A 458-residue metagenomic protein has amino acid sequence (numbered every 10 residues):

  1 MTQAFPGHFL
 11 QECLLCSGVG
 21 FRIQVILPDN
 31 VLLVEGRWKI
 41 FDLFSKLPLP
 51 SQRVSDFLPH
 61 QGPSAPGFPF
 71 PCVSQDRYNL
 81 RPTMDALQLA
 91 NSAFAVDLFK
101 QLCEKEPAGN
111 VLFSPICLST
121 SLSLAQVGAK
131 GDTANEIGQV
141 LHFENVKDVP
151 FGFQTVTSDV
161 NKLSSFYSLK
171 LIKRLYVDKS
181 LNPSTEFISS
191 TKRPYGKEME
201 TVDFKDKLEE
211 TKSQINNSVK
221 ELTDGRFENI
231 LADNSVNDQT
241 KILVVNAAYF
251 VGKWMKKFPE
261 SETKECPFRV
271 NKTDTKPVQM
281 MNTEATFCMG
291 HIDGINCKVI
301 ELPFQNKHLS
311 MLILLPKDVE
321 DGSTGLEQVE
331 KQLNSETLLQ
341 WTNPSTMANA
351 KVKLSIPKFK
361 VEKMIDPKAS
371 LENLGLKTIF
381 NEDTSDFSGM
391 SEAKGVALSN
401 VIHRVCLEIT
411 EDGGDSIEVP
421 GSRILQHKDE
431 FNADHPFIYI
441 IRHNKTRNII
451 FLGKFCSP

Functional and structural regions predicted by a protein language model:
T2-A4, P28, A65: Ala/Thr-enriched low-complexity intrinsically disordered regions
T2-L10, G20: Extreme N-terminal basic, low-complexity initiation segments that serve as generic localization/processing leaders
Q11-L15, D42, P50, F57-L208 (+2 more regions): Detector for small/aliphatic-rich hydrophobic stretches
L14, G18-F21, I26-D29, E35 (+2 more regions): Compositionally biased, low-complexity intrinsically disordered regions
A108, K147-G325, L339-Q426: Non-catalytic, conformational "gating/processing" segments within enzyme and secreted inhibitor domains
V405, E411-P458: C-terminal soluble interaction/assembly domains
